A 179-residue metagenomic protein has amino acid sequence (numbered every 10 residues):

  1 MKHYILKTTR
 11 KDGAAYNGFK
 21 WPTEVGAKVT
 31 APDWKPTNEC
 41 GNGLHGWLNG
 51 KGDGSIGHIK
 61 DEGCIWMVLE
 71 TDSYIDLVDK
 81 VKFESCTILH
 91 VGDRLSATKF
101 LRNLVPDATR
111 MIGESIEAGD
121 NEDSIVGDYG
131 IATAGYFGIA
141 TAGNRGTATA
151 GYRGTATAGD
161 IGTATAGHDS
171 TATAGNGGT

Functional and structural regions predicted by a protein language model:
M1-T179: Short, glycine-biased loop/turn motifs at secondary-structure junctions and in low-complexity Ser/Thr/Pro-rich termini
